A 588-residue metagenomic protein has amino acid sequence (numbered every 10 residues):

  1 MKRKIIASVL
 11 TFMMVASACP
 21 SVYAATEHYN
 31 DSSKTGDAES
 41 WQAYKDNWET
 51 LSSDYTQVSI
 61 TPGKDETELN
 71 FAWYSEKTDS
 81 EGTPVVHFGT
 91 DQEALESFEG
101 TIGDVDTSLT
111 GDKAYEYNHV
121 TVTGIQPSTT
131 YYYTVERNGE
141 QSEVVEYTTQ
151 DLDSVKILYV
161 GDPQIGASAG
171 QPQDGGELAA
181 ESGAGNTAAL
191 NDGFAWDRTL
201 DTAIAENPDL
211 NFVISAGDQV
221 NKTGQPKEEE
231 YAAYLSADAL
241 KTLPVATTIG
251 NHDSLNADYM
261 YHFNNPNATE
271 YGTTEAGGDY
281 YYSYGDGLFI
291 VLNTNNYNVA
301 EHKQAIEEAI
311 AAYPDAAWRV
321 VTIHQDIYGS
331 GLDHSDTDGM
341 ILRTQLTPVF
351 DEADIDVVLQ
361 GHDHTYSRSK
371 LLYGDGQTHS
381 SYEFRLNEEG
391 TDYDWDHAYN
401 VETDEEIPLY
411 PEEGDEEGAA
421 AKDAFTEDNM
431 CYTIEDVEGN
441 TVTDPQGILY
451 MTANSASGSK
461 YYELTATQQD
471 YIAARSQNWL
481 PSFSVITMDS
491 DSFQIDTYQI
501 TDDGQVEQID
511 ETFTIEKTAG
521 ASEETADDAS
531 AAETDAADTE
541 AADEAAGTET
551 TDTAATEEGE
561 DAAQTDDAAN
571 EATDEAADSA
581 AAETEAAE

Functional and structural regions predicted by a protein language model:
M1-K2, V22-A24, A521-E588: Intrinsically disordered, low-complexity repeat and linker tracts
R3-Y23: Sec-dependent N-terminal signal peptides of Gram-positive bacterial secreted proteins and lipoproteins
A16-S32, E588: Sec-dependent signal peptide cleavage junction
H28-T248, S254-A276, A300-E308, T337-A353: Divalent metal-dependent phosphoesterase catalytic cores across multiple superfamilies
H87-D91, L372, M430-C431, Y498: Predominantly extracellular/luminal cell-surface or secreted proteins
E116-V122, T130-D151, P172, L178-N186 (+6 more regions): Extended active-site neighborhood of metal-dependent phosphoesterases/phosphodiesterases
I165-A169, V220-G224, N251-A257, N298-A300 (+3 more regions): Active-site environment of divalent metal-dependent phosphoester hydrolases
A216-V220, Y313-D333: Short acidic, glycine-rich surface-loop motifs adjacent to enzyme active sites
